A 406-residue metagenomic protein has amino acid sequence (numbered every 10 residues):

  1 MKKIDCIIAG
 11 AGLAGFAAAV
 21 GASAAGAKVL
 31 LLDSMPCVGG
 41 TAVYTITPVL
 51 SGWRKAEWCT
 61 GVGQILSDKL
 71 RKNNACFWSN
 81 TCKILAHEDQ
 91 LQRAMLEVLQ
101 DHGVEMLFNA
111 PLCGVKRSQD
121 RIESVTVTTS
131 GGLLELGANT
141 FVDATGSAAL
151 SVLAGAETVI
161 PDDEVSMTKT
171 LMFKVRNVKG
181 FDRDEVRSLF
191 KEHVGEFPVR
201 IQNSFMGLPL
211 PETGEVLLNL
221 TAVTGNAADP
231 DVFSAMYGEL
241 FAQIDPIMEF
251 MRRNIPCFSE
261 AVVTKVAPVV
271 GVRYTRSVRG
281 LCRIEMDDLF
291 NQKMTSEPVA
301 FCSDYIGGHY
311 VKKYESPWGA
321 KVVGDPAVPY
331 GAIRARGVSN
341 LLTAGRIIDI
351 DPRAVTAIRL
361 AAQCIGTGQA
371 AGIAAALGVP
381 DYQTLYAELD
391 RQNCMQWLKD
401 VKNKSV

Functional and structural regions predicted by a protein language model:
M1-A14: Beta1/beta-strand and adjacent pyrophosphate-binding region of the FAD-binding site in flavoprotein oxidoreductases
I4, G26, A138-N139: Short, well-ordered alpha-helix to beta-strand connector turns
A14, A18-S23, A371-A375: Small-residue (primarily alanine) positions within well-ordered alpha-helices, especially packing/interaction faces
A14, C37, Q363: Conserved Rossmann-like nucleotide-cofactor binding loop
G21, A27-K28, D33-G114, S118 (+2 more regions): Conserved N-terminal/central alpha/beta ligand/cofactor-binding core
T41, V62-L66, L133-T140, A144-V406: Flavin (FAD/FMN)-binding glycine-rich loop and adjacent Rossmann-like elements that form
K116-E135: Conserved beta-strand-loop-beta-strand element in the redox core of flavoprotein oxidoreductases
